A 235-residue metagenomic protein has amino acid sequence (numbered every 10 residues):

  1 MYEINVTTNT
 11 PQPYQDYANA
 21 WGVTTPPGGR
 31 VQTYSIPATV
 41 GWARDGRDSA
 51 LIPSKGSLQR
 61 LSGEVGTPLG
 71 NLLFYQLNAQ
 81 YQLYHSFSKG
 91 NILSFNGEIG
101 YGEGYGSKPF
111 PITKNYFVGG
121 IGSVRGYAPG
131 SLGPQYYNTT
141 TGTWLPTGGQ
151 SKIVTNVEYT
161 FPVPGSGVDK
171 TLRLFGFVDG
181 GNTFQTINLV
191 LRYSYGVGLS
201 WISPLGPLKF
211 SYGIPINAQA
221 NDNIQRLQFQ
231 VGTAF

Functional and structural regions predicted by a protein language model:
E3-T171, G176-F177, F184-T186, N221 (+1 more regions): C-terminal outer-membrane beta-barrel translocator/porin domains of Gram-negative envelope proteins and their
R125-G126, T186-F235: C-terminal beta-signal and terminal closure region of outer-membrane beta-barrel proteins
L174-D179, V190-S194: Small/polar glycine-rich anion-binding or flexible loop at a beta-alpha turn
